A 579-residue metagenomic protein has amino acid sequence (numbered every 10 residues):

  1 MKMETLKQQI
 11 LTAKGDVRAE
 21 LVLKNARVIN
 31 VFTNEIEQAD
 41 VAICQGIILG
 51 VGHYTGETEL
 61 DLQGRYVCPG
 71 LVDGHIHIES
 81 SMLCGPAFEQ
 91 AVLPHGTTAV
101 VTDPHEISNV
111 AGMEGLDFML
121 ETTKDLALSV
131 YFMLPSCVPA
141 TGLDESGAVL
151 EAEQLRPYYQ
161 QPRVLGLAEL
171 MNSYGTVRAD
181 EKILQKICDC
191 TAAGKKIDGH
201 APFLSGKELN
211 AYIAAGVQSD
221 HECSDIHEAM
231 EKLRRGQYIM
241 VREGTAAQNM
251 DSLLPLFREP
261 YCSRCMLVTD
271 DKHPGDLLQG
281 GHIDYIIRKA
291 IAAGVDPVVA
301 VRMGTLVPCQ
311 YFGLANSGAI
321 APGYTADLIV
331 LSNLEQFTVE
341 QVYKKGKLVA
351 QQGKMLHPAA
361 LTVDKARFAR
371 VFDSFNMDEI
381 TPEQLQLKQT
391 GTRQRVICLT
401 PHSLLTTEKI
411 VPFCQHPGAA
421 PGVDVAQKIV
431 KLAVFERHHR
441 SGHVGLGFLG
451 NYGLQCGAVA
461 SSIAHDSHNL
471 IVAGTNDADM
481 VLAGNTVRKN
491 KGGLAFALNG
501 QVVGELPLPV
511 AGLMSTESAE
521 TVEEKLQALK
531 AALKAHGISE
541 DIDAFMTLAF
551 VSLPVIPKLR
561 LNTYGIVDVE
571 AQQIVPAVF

Functional and structural regions predicted by a protein language model:
M1-A39, I43-C44, G52, L93-H95 (+2 more regions): Active-site microenvironment of metallo-dependent hydrolases
K2-T12, E89-G194, P260, V503-P507: Divalent-metal coordination cores built from histidine and acidic residues
V17-K24, Y54-T102: Replace "His-x-His-based motif
A26, G46, G64, H75 (+9 more regions): Divalent metal-coordination and catalytic microenvironments
D73-C84, P139-L150, Q218: Active-site mouth loops of central-metabolism enzymes
H77-E79, H105-I107, P135-A140, L170-S173 (+4 more regions): Active-site beta-loop-alpha junctions enriched in small/polar residues
A111-G115, T141-G147, R178-K182, E208-Y212 (+10 more regions): Short acidic, glycine/serine/threonine-rich loops at helix termini
V149-E169, G175-M240, A247-V268, L278-A292 (+1 more regions): Histidine/acidic residue-rich metal-binding segments in metalloenzymes
